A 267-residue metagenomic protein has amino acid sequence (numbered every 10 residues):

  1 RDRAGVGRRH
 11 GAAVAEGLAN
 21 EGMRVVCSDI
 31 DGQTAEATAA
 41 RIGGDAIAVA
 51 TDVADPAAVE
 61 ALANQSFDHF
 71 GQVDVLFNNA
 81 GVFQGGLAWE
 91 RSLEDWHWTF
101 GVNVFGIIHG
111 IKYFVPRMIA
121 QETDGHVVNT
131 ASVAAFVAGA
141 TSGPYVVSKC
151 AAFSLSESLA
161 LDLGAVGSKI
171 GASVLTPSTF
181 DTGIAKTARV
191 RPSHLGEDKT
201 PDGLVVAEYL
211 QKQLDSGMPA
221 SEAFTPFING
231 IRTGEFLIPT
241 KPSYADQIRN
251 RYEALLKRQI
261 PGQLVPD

Functional and structural regions predicted by a protein language model:
R1-V26: Canonical Rossmann dinucleotide-binding motif of NAD(H)/NADP(H)-dependent dehydrogenases/reductases, specifically
E21-A37: Conserved glycine-rich Rossmann-like NAD(P)H-binding loop of the short-chain dehydrogenase/reductase
G32-Q33, T51-A61, L93: The beta1-alpha1 cofactor-binding region of Rossmann-like NAD(H)/NADP(H)-dependent oxidoreductases
L87-A88, D95-H97: Substrate-binding pocket helix/loop in short-chain dehydrogenase/reductase
I111, S148: Active-site helix of classical SDR
S132: Residue(s) in the substrate-gating loop at a strand-loop-helix junction that position the organic substrate next
A165-L237: SDR active-site lid
